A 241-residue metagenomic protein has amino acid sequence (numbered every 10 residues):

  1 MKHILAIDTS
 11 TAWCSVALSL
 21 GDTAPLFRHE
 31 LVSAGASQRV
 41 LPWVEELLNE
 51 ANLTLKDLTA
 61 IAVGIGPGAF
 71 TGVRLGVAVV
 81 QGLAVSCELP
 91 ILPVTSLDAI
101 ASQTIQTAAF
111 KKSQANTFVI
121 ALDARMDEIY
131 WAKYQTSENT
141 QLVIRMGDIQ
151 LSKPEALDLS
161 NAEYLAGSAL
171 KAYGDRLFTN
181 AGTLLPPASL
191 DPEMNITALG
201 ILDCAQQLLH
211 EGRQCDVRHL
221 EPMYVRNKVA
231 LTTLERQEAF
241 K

Functional and structural regions predicted by a protein language model:
M1-I65: N-terminal beta-alpha supersecondary unit
T23, G35, P90-N195, Y224: Surface "functional belts" at beta-alpha junctions
L31-R39, F70, R74, A78 (+1 more regions): Residues at secondary-structure transition points
L47-A51, S86, T104, I201-L209: Stable alpha-helical structural segments in soluble proteins, enriched in small hydrophobic residues
N49-D57, A84-V94, K111-S113: Phosphate-handling active-site elements
A62-S96: DPxDG-like acidic metal-binding loop motif
P186-K241: Acyltransferase
